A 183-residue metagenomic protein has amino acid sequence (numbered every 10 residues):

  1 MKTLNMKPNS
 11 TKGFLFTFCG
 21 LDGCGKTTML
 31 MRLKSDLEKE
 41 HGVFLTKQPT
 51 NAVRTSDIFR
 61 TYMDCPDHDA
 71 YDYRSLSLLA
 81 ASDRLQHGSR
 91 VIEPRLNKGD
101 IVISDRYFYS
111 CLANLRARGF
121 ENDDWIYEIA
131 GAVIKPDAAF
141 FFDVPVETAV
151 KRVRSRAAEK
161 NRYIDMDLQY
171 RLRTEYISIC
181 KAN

Functional and structural regions predicted by a protein language model:
M1-L15: Extreme N-terminal, non-catalytic leader segments that precede Walker-type/kinase nucleotide-binding cores
F18: Hydrophobic anchor at the beta1->P-loop junction of P-loop NTPases
G23-C24: ATP-binding Walker
T27: Walker A/P-loop
H41-G131: ATP-dependent small-molecule kinase phosphotransfer cores that center on conserved nucleotide phosphate-binding segments
C111-T174: A glycine- and Lys/Arg-enriched "phosphate-lid" helix/loop adjacent to the NTP-binding pocket of small-molecule kinases
I134-K135, S178-N183: A structural motif corresponding to the C-terminal end of an alpha-helix and its immediate exit/capping segment
